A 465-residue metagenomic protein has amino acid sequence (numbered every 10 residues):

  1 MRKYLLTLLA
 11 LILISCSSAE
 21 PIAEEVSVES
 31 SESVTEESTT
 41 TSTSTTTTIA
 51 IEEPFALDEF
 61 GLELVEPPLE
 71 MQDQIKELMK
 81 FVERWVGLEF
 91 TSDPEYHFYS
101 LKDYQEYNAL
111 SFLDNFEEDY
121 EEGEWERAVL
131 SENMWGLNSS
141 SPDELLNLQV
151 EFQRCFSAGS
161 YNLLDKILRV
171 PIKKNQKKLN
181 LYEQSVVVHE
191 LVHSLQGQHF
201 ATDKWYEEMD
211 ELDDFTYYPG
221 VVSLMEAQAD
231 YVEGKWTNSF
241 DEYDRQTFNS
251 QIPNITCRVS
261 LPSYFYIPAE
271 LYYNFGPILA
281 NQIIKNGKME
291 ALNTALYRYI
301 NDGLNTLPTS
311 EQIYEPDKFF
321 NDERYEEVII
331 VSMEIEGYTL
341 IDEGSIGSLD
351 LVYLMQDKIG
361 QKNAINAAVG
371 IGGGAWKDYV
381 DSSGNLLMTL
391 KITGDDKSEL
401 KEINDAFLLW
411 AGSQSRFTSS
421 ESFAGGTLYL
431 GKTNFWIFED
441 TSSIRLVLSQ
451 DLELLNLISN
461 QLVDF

Functional and structural regions predicted by a protein language model:
I12-S15: C-terminal motif of bacterial Sec signal peptides marking the signal peptidase cleavage site
S17-E24: Bacterial lipoprotein signal-peptidase II cleavage site
E25-A50: Extracellular mucin-like PTS domains
L78, H199-D203, E207-Q251: Post-HExxH zinc-binding segment in Zn-dependent metallohydrolases
Q105-G123, S141-L168: Catalytic zinc-binding patch centered on the HExxH motif and its immediate surroundings that defines zinc-dependent
L168-V188, G220: Short pre-active-site segment immediately N-terminal to the catalytic Zn-binding motif
S263-K391: Pan-zinc metallopeptidase signature
G384-F465: C-terminal soluble interaction/assembly domains
